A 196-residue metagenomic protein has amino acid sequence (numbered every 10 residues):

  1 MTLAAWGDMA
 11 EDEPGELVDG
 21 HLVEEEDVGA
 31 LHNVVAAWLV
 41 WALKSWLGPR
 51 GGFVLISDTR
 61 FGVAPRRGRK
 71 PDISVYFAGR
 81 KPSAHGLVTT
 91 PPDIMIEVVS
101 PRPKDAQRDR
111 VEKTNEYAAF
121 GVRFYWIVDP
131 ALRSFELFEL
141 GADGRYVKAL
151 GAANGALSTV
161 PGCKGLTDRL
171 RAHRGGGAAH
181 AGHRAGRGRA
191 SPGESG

Functional and structural regions predicted by a protein language model:
M1-G196: Gly/Pro/Ser/Thr-rich low-complexity, intrinsically disordered segments predominantly at protein N-termini
